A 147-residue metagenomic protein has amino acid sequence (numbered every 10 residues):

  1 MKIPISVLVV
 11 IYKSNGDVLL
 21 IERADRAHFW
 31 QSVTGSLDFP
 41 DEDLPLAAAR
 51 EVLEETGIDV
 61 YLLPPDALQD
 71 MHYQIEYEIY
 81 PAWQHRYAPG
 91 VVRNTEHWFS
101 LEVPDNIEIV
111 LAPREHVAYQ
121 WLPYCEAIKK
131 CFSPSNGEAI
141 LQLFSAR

Functional and structural regions predicted by a protein language model:
M1, V10, P89-V91, V110-A112: Short secondary-structure boundary/capping segments
M1-V18, P40: Conserved N-terminal beta-strand and adjoining loop/helix that marks the start of the Nudix/MutT-like hydrolase domain
I11-S14, R23, L101-V103: Active-site beta-strand termini and strand-to-loop segments that position acidic
D17-Y61: Conserved Nudix-box catalytic region and its N-terminal flanking loop in Nudix hydrolases and closely related
Q31, R93, W121: Short aromatic/basic micro-patch
D59-H72: A short coil-to-beta-strand element that immediately follows conserved catalytic motifs
M71-E108: Active-site-adjacent beta-strand/loop module that shapes the phosphate/pyrophosphate-binding cleft
H97-V103, I107-I140: NUDIX/MutT-family hydrolases
